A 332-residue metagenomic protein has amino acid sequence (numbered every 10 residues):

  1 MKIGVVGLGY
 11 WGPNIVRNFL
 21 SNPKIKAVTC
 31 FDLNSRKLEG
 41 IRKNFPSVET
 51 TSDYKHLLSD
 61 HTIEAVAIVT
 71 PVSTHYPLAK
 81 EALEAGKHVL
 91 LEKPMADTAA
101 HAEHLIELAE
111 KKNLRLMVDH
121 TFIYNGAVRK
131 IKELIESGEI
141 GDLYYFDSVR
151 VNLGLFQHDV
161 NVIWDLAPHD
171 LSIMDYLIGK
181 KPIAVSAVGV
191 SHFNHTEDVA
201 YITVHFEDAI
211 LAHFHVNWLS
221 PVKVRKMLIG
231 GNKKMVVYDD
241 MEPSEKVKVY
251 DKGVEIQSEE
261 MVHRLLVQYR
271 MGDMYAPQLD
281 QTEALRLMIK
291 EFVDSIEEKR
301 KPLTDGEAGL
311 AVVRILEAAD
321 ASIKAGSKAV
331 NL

Functional and structural regions predicted by a protein language model:
M1-F45: N-terminal Rossmann-like dinucleotide-binding module
W11, D119-I123, A127-R129, E133-F156 (+4 more regions): NAD(P)-dependent dehydrogenases' Rossmann-like dinucleotide-binding region
S47-Y54: Conserved SAM-binding strand-loop segment of SAM-dependent methyltransferases
S52, L91, L116-V118, D147 (+1 more regions): Hydrophobic residues in well-ordered beta-strands that form the structural core
A65-I123: Beta-strand-loop-alpha-helix segment that lines the small-molecule cofactor/substrate pocket of alpha/beta enzymes
A65-T70, L287, E291-L332: C-terminal helix-rich "cap/oligomerization" subdomain common to oxidoreductases
L153-V222, L228, E242, E307: Rossmann-like dinucleotide-binding domain that binds NAD(P)(H)
V190-H192, I210-L287: NAD(P)-dinucleotide binding in Rossmann-like oxidoreductases
